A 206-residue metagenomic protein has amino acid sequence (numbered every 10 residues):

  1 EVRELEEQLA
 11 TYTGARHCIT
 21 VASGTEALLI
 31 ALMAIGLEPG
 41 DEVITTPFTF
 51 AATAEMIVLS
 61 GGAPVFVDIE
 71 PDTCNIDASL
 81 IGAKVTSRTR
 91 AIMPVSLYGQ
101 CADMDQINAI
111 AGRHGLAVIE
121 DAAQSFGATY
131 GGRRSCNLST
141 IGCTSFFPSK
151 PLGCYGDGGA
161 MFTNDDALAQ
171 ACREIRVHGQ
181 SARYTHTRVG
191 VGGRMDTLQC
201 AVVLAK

Functional and structural regions predicted by a protein language model:
E1-E42, M56-S60, F66-D68, R133: Phosphate-binding glycine-rich loop
E7, D105-N108, R133, D157: Active-site phosphate/pyrophosphate- and oxyanion-stabilizing loops and adjacent acidic/basic residues in soluble
M33-A122, T129: PLP-dependent aminotransferase-like
E55-I57, I110, R134, P151 (+1 more regions): Hydrophobic/aromatic ligand-binding patch that stacks against planar heteroaromatic rings of cofactors or nucleotides
K84-T86, R134-S139: Active-site nucleotide-sugar/metal-binding loop of Leloir-type enzymes
S125-G131, L138-K206: Active-site region of PLP-dependent enzymes
